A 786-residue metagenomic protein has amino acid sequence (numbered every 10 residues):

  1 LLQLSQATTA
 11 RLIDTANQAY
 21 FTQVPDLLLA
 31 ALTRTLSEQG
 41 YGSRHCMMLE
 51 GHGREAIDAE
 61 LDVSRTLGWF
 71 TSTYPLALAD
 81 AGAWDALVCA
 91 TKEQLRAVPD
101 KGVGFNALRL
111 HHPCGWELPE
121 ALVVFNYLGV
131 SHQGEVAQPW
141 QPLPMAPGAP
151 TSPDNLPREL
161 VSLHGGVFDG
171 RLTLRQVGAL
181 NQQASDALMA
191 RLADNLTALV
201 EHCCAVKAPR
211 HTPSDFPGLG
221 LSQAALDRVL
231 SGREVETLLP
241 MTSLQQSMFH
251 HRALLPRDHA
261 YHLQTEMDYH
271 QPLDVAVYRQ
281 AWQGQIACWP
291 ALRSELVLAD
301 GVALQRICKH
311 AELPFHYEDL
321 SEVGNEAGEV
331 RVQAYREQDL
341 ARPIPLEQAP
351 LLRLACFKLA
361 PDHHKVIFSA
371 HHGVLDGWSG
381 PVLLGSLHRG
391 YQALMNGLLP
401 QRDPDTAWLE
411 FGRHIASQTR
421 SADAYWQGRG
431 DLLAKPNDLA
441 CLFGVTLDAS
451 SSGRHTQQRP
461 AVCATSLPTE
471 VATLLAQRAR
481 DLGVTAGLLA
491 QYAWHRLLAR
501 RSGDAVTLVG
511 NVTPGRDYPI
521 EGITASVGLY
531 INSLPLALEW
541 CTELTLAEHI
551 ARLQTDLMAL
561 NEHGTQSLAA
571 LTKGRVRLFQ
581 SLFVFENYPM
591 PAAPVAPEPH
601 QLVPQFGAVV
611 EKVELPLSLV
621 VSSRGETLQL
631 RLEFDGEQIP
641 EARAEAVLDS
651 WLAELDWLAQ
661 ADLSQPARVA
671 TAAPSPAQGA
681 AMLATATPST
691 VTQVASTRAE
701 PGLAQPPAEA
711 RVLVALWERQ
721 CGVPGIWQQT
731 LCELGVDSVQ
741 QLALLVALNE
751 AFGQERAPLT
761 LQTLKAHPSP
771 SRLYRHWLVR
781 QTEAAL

Functional and structural regions predicted by a protein language model:
L1, A86-C89, Y127, D215-P256 (+7 more regions): Short amphipathic alpha-helices and their capping loops
L1, R96, L128-A137, D186-Q246 (+8 more regions): Flexible, non-catalytic linker and terminal segments flanking ANL/adenylate-forming cores
L1-T22, V103, Q245, F249-H262 (+6 more regions): Flexible, P/S/T/G-rich "lid" or insertion loops adjacent to the active sites of thioester-utilizing
I13, N17, P25-S37, V88 (+17 more regions): Short amphipathic alpha-helical segments
T15-L29, Q39-G148, L180-N181, E234-V235 (+13 more regions): His-Asp-centered acyl/peptidyl-transfer active-site segments
S43-E50, G82-L87, N106, S152-H211 (+10 more regions): Extended, hydrophobic beta-loop-alpha segments that form or line the acyl/peptidyl-thioester binding and transfer paths
V200-F216, R306, A686-T687, T692-L786: Phosphopantetheine-dependent thiolation modules in NRPS/PKS and related acyl-activating systems
